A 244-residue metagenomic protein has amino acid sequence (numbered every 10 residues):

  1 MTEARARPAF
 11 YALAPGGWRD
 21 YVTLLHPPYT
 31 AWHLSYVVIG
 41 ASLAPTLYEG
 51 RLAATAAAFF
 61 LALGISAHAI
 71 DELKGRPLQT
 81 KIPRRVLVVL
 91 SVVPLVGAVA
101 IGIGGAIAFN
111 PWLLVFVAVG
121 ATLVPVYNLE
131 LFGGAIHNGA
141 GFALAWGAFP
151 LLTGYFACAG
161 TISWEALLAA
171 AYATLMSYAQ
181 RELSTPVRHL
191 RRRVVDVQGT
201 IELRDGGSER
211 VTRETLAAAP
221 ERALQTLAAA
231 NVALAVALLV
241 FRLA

Functional and structural regions predicted by a protein language model:
M1-V22: Short, Lys/Arg-rich, polar N-terminal cytosolic tail immediately upstream of the first transmembrane signal-anchor
R19-L24, P28-V38, R51-A58, I65-W112 (+1 more regions): Multi-pass membrane catalytic core of lipid/isoprenoid biosynthesis enzymes
V38-A57, A98-F116, P150-A170, L239-A244: Helix-coil boundary and interhelical linker segments in multi-pass alpha-helical membrane proteins
F60-A67, V119-L129, F149, A170-R181: Alpha-helical transmembrane segments and their membrane-interface exit regions
S66-T80, T122-I136, R181-H189: C-terminal ends of transmembrane helices
V86-C158: Intramembrane alpha-helical segments
A143-H189: Functional transmembrane core segments of multi-pass inner-membrane proteins
S177-A244: C-terminal transmembrane helix-loop-helix hairpin of multi-pass membrane proteins
